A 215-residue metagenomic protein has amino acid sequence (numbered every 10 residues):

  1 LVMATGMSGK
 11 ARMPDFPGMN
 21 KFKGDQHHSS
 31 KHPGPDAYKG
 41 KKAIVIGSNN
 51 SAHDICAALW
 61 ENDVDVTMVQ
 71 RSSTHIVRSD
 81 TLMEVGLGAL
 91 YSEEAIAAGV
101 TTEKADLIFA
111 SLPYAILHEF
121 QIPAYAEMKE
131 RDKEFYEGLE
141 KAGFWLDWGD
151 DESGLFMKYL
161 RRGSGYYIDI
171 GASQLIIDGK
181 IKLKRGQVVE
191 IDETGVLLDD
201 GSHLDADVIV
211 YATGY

Functional and structural regions predicted by a protein language model:
L1-N50, A57, E61-S72, S79 (+1 more regions): Flavin (primarily FAD) cofactor-binding/catalytic cores of flavoenzymes
N50-A52, E94-A95: A general structural signal for short secondary-structure boundary/capping elements
H53, T102-A105, T213: Generic hydrophobic alpha-helical membrane-span motif
H75-L117: A catalytic-pocket lid/entrance helix-loop region that shapes and gates access to the active site across common
